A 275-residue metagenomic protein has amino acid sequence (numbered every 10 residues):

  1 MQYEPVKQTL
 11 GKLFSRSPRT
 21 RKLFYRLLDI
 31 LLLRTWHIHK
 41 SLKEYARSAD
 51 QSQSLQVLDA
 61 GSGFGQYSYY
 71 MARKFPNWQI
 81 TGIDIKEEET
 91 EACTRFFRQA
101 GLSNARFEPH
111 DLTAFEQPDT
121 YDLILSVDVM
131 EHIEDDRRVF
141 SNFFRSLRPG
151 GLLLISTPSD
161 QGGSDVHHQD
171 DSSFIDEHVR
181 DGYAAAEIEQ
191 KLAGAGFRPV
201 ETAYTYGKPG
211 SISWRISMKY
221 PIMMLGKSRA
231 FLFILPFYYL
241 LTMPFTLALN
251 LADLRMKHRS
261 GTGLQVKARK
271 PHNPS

Functional and structural regions predicted by a protein language model:
M1-D119, L123-V127, R137-F140, D181 (+7 more regions): Conserved N-terminal segment of class I S-adenosyl-L-methionine
D128-H132: A short His-aromatic
R138-P149: A short glycine-rich, Lys/Arg-flanked "PGG" loop and its adjoining helix->strand segment in the class I
S156-D181, Q190: Short, glycine-/aromatic-enriched active-site segment of Class I SAM-dependent methyltransferases
E189-A203: A SAM-dependent methyltransferase catalytic signature shared across enzymes that methylate proteins
V200-F233, G263: Conserved catalytic loop of SAM-dependent methyltransferase domains
K219-M223, K227, F231-D253: Short hydrophobic helices that act as membrane-entry/anchoring signals
